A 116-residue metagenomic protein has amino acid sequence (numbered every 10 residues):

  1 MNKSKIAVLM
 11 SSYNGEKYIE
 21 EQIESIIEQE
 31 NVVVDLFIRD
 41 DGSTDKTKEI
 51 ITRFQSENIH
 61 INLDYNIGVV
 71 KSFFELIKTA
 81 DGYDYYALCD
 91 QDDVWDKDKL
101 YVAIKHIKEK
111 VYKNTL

Functional and structural regions predicted by a protein language model:
M1-L116: Nucleotide-sugar donor-binding/catalytic module of glycosyltransferases that assemble extracellular/cell-envelope
